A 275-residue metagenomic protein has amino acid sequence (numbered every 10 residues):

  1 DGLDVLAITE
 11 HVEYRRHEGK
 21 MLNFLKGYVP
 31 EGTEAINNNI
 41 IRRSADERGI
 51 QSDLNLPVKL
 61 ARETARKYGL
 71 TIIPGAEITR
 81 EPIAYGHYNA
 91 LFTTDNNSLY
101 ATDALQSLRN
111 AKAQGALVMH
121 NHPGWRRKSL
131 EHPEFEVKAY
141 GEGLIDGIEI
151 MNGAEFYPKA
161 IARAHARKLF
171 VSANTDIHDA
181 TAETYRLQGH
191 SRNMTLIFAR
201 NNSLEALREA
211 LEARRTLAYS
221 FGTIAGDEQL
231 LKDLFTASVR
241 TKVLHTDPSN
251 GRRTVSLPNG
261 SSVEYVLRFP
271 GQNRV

Functional and structural regions predicted by a protein language model:
D1-Q114, N121, G143, I150-M151 (+1 more regions): A metal-dependent hydrolase metal-coordination microenvironment
G2, Y85-T93, R127-V275: Charged catalytic cores and adjacent phosphate/nucleic-acid-binding surfaces used for phosphate/nucleic-acid chemistry
A76-R80, G124-R127, I177-H178: Short glycine-enriched loops at secondary-structure junctions
A116-V118, V171: Generic beta-sheet signal
